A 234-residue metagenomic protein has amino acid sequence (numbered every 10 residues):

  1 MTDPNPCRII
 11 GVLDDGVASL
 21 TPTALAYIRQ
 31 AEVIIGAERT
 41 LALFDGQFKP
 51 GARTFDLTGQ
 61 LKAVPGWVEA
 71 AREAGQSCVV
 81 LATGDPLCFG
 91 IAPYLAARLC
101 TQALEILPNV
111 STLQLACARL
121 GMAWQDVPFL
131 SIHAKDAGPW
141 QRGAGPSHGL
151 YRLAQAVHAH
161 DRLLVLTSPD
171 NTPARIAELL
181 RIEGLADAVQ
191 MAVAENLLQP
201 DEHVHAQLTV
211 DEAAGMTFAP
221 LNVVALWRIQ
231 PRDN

Functional and structural regions predicted by a protein language model:
M1-L115, H158, T167, E212 (+1 more regions): Class I S-adenosyl-L-methionine
T2-I9, Q76-C78, P86, Y151-N234: A contiguous loop/helix-start segment that scaffolds small-molecule binding in enzyme catalytic cores
A52-T54, M122-D126, T209-D211: Short, hinge-like loop/turn segments at secondary-structure boundaries
Q60-G66, T112-L113, K135-G138, Q199-D201 (+1 more regions): A short acidic, often aromatic-flanked loop/helix-cap motif at beta-alpha or helix-coil junctions that lines enzyme
L99-L104, G121-D126, I182-V189: A short alpha->loop->secondary-structure connector
A103-L104, G138-A144, H160-P169: Flexible, glycine/proline-enriched loop segments at strand-loop-helix junctions that form or flank small-ligand binding
Q114-G121, D201-H205: Glycine-rich, charge-decorated loop segments at or immediately adjacent to ligand/cofactor-binding or catalytic sites
C117-L153: Short, glycine-/small-residue-rich phosphate/pyrophosphate-handling segment
